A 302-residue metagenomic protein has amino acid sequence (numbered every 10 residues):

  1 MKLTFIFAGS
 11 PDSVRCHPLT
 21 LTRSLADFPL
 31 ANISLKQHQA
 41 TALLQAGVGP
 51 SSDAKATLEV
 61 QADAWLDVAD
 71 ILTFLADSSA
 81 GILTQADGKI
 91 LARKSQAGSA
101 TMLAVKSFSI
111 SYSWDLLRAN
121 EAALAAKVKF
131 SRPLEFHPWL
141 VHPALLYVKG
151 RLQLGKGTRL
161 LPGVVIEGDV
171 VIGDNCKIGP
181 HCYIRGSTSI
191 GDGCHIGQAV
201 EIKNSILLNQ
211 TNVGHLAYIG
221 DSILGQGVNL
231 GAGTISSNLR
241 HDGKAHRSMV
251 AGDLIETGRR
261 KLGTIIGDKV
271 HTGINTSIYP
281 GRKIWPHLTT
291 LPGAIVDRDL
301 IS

Functional and structural regions predicted by a protein language model:
M1-W139, P143, H287, G293: Terminal amphipathic alpha-helical/low-complexity segments used for targeting or macromolecular assembly
S24-D27, A104, V164, C182 (+3 more regions): Conserved short-loop catalytic and cofactor-binding motifs
Q37, R159, K177-G179, N229 (+2 more regions): Short, surface-exposed helix/turn micro-motifs that flank interaction/cofactor sites
K106-S107, G150, L262-G263: Glycine/small-residue-rich pyrophosphate-binding loop that anchors the diphosphate of NDP-sugar donors
S131-P133, L140-K149, R159, V164-V165: Internal nucleotide-binding/catalytic subdomain
L152-L207, T211, Y218, S222: Acidic, glycine-rich loop-and-beta core segments that form the ion-binding/anion-interacting portion of active sites
Q198-S302: Glycine-rich hexapeptide-repeat left-handed beta-helix
